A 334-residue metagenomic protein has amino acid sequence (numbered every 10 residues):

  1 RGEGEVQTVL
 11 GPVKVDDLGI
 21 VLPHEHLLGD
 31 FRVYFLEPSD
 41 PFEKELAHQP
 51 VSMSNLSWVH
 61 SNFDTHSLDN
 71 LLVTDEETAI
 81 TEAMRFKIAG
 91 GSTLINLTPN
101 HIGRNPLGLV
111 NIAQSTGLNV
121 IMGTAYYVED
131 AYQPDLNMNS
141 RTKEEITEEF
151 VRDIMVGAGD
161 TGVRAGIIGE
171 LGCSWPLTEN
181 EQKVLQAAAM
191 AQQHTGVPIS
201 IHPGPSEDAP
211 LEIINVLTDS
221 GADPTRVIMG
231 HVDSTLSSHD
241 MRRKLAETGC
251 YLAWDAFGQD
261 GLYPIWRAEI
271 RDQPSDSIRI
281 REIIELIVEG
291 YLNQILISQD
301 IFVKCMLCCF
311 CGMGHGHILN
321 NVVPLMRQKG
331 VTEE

Functional and structural regions predicted by a protein language model:
R1-P12, D16, H317-E334: Mid-to-C-terminal alpha-helical segments outside catalytic/metal-binding sites
P23, L28, E37-T98, I102-L118 (+1 more regions): Alpha-helical scaffold segments that flank or form the walls of functional sites
H26-L28, P99-N100, A125-E129, C173 (+4 more regions): Active-site beta-loop-alpha junctions enriched in small/polar residues
F31-V33, P106, A209-N215, S238-A246 (+2 more regions): Histidine/acidic-residue-rich catalytic or RNA/ligand-binding cores of hydrolases and nuclease-related proteins
T93, N111-Q114, N119-P198, V232 (+2 more regions): Active-site gating/metal-coordination segments in enzymes
G108-L109, D135, T178-K183, S206-G221 (+1 more regions): Distinct, well-ordered alpha-helical segments
G117, T195-P198, T218-T225, K244-A253 (+1 more regions): Glycine-enriched alpha-helix->loop->beta-strand junction motifs that scaffold or abut catalytic
S200-H202, W254-F257, Y291-G312: Short acidic/histidine-rich active-site segments
